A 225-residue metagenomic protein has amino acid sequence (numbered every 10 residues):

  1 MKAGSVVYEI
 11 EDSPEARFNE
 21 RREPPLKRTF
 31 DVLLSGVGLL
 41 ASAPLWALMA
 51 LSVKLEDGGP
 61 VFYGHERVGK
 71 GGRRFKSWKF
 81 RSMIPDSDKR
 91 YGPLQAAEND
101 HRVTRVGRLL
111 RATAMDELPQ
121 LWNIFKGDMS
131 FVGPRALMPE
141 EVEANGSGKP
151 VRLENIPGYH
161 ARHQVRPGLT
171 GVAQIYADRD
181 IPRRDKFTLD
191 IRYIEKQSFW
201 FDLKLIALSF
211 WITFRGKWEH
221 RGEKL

Functional and structural regions predicted by a protein language model:
M1-D12, W122-L225: Hydrophobic structural segments characteristic of membrane proteins
K2-A3, P14-S87, N123, S198-L225: A hydrophobic, helix-centered structural microdomain
D86-V103: Cytosolic-biased juxtamembrane loops and peripheral soluble domains of multi-pass membrane proteins
E98-H101, T113-D116, S198: Residue-level signal for the nucleotide or nucleotide-sugar donor/cofactor binding architecture
R111-N123: Short acidic-aromatic low-complexity motifs
